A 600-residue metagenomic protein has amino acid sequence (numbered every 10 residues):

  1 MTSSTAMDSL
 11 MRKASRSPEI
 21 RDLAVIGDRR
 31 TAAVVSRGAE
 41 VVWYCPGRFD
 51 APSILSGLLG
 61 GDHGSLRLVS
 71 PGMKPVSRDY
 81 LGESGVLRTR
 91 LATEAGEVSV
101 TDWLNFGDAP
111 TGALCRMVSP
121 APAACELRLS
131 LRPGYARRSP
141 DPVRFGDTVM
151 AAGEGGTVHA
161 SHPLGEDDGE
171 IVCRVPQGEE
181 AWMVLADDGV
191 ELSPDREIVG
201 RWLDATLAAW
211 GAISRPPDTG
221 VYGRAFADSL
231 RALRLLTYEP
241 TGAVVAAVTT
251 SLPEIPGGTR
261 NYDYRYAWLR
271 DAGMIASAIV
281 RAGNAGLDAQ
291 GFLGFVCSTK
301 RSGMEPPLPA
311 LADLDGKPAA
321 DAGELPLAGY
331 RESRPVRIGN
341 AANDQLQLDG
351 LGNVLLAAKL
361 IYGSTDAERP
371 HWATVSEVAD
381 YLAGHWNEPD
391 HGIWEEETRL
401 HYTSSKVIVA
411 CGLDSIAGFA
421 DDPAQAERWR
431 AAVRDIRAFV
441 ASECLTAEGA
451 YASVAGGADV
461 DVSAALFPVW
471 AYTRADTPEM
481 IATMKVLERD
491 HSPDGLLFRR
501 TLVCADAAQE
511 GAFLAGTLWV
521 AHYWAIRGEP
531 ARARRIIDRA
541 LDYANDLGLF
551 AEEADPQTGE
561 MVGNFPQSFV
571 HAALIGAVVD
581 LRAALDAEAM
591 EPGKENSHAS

Functional and structural regions predicted by a protein language model:
T2-S600: Acidic, mature catalytic/reactive cores of soluble proteins
